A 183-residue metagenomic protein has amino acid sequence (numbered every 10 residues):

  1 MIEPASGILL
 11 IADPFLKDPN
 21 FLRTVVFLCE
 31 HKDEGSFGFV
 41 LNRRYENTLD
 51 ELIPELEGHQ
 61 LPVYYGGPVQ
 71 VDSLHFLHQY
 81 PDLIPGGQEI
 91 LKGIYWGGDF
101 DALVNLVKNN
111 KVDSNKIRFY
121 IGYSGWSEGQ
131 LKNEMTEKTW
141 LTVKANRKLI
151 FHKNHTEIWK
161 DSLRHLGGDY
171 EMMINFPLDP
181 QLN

Functional and structural regions predicted by a protein language model:
M1-Y120, S124-N183: A short aromatic-anchored loop/beta-hairpin motif
